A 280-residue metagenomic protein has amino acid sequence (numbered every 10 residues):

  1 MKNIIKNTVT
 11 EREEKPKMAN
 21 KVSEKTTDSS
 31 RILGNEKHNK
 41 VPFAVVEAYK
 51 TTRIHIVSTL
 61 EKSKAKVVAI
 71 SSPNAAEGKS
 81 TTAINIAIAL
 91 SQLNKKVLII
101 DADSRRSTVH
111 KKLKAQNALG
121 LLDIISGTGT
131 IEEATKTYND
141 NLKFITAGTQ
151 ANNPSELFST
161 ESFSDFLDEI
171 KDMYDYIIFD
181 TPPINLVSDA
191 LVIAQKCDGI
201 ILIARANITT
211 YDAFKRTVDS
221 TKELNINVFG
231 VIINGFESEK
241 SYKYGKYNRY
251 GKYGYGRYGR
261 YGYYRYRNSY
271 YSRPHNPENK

Functional and structural regions predicted by a protein language model:
M1-K280: P-loop NTP-binding module
